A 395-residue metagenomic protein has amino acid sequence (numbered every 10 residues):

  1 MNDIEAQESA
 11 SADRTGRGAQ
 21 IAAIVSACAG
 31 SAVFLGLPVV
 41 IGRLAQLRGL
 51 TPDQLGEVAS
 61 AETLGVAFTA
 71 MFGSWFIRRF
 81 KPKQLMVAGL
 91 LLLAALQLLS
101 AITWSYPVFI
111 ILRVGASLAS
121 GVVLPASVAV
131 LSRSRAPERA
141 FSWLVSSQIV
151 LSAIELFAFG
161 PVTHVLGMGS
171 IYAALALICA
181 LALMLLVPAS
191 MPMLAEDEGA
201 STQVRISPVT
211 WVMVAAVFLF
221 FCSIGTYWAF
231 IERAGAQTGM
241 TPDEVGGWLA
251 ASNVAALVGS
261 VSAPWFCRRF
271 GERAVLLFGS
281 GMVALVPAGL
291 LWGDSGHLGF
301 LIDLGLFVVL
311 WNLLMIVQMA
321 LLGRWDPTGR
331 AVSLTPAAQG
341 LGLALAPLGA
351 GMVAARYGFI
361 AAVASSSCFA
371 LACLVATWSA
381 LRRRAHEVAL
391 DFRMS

Functional and structural regions predicted by a protein language model:
P38, P208-A250: Extracytoplasmic gate region of multi-pass secondary transporters
F68-S105: Conserved MFS/SLC helix-loop-helix module at the cytosolic interface between two early adjacent transmembrane helices
T69-P82, G259-E272, A354-A355: Helix-to-loop junctions at the C-terminal end of transmembrane segments in multipass secondary transporters
L96, P107-A116, L298-L306: Paired small-residue
L112-S147: Cytoplasmic helix-loop-helix junction between adjacent transmembrane helices in 12-TM secondary transporters
S134, W143-M191: Helix-loop-helix hairpin linking two adjacent transmembrane segments in secondary transporters
R273-Q318: C-terminal transmembrane helical hairpin of 12-TM major facilitator-type secondary transporters
W325-F359, S366: A late C-terminal transmembrane helix in Major Facilitator Superfamily
